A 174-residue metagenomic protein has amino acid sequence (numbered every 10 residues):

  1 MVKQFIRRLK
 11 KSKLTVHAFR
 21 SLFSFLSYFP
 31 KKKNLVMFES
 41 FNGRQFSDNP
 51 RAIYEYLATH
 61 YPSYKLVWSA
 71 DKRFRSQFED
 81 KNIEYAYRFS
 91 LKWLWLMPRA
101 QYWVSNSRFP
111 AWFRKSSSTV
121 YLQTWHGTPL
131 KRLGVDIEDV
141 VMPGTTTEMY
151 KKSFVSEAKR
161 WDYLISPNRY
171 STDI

Functional and structural regions predicted by a protein language model:
M1-M37, F41-N42: Membrane-proximal basic amphipathic "stem/tether" segments
L35-I174: Active-site and donor-binding regions of nucleotide-sugar-utilizing enzymes
